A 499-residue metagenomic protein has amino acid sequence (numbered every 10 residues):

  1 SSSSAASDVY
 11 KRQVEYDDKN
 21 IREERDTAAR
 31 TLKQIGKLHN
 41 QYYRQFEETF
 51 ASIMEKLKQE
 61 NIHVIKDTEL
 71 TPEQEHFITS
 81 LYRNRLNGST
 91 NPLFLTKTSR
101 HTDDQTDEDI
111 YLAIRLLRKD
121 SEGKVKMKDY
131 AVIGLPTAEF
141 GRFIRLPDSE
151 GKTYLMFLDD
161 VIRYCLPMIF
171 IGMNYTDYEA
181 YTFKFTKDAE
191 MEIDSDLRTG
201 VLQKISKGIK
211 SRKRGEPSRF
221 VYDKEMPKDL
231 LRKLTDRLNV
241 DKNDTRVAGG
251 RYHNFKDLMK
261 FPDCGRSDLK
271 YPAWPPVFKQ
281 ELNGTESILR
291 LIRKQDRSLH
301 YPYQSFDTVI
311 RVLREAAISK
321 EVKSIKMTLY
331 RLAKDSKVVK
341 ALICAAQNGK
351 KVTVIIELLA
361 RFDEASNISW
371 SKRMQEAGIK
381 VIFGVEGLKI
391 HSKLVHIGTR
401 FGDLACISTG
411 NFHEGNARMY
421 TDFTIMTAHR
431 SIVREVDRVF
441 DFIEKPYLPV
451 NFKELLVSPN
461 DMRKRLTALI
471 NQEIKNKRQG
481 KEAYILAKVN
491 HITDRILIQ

Functional and structural regions predicted by a protein language model:
S2, E24-T31, Q74, I78 (+6 more regions): Secondary-structure capping and boundary motifs in well-ordered enzyme cores
A5-Y10: Short, small-residue-biased leader/transition segments that mark boundaries at the very start of proteins
K11-R12, I114: Domain-scale activation on soluble regions of proteins
R22-E69, F278-L282, R297-L299, V436-D461: Long, non-coiled-coil amphipathic alpha-helical linker/lever segments that couple catalytic cores to other domains
M54-N91: Charged, compositionally biased non-catalytic regions
T71, L95-T96, E473: Feature detects long, helix-prone N-terminal segments enriched in hydrophobes
Y82-R83, N87-T186, M191, D229 (+1 more regions): His/Asp/Glu-rich acidic catalytic environments and adjacent acidic regulatory segments
D177-T199, Q203-Q499: Charged, low-complexity intrinsically disordered terminal segments
